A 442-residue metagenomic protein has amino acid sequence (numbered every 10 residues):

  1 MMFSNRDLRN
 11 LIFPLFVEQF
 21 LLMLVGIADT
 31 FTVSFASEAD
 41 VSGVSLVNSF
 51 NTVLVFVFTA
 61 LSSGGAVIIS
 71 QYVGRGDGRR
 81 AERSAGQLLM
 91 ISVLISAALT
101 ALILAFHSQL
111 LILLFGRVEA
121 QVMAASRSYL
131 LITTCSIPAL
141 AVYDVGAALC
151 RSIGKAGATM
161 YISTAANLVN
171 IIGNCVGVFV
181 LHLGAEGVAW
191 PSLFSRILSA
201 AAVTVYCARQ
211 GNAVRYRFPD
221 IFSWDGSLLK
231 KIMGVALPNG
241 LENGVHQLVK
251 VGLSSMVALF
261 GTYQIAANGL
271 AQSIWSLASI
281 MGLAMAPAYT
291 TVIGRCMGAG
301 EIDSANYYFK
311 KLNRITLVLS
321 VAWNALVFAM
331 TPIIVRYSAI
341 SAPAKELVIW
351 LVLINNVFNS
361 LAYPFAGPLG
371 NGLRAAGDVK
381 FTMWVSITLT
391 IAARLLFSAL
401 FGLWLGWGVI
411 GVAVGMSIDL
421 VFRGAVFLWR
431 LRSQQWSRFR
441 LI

Functional and structural regions predicted by a protein language model:
M1-L15, I69-S136, V178-L237, I293-F358 (+1 more regions): Short alpha-helical transmembrane segments in multi-pass integral membrane proteins
F3-F31, F35-A36, T52-G64, S96-T100 (+5 more regions): N-terminal transmembrane alpha-helices
N10-D29, I132, Y143, A166 (+4 more regions): Transmembrane helical elements of multi-pass membrane transporters/channels
L15, Q19, T30-F31, V67 (+14 more regions): Transmembrane alpha-helix boundary and packing residues in multipass membrane permease domains and related
F20-S42, L111-A120, V176-L183, G244-L277 (+3 more regions): Helix-terminus/linker motif at the lipid-water interface of multi-pass membrane proteins
E38-S49, S126, L130, A189 (+4 more regions): Small-residue hotspots at the loop-to-helix junctions and early N-terminal turns of transmembrane alpha-helices
V41-A101, L140-T159, S254, I265-T331 (+1 more regions): Small-residue-rich hydrophobic transmembrane alpha-helices
S62, I132-R151, T159-N170, V188-V203 (+5 more regions): Short runs within selected transmembrane alpha-helices of multi-pass transporters and secretion channels
